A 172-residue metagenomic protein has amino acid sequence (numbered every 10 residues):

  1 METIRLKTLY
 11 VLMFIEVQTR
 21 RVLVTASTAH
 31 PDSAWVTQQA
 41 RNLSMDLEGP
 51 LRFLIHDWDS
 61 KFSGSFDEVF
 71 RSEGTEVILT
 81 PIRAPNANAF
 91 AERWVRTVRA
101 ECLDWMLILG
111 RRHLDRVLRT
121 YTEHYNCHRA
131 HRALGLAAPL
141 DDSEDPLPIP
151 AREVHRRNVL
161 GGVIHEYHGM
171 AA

Functional and structural regions predicted by a protein language model:
M1-A172: Charged DNA-binding/catalytic regions of mobile-element recombinases
